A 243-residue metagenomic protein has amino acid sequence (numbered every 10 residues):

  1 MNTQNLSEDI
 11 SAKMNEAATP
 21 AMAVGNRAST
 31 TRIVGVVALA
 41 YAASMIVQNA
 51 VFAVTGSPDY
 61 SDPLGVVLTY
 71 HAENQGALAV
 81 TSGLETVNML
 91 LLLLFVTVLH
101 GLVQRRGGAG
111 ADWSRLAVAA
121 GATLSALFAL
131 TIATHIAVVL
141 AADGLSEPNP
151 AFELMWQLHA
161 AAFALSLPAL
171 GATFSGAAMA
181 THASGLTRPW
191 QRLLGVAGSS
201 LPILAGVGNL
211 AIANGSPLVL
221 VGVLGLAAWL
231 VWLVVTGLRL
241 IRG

Functional and structural regions predicted by a protein language model:
N2-G243: Hydrophobic, aromatic-enriched alpha-helical segments typical of multi-pass transmembrane helices
